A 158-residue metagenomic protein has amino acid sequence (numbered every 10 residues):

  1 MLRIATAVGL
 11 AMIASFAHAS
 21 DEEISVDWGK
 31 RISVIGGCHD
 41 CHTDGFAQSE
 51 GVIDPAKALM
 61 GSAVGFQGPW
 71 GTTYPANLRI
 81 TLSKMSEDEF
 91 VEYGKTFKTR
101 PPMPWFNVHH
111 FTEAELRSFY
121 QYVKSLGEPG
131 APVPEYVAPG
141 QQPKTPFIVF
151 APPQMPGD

Functional and structural regions predicted by a protein language model:
M1-T6: Bacterial N-terminal signal peptides that target proteins for export
A14-F16: N-terminal signal peptide c-region/cleavage motif recognized by signal peptidases
E23-I24, I35, T43-T73, D88 (+1 more regions): Flexible coil segments in periplasmic/lumen-exposed cytochrome c-class electron-transfer proteins
K30-G36: Local sequence-structure signature of Cys/Sec-based thiol-disulfide redox active-site neighborhoods
D40: Short, cysteine/histidine-rich loop/knuckle motifs that typically chelate Zn2+
Y74-S86, F90: Peptidoglycan-targeting cell-wall enzymes and recognition modules
